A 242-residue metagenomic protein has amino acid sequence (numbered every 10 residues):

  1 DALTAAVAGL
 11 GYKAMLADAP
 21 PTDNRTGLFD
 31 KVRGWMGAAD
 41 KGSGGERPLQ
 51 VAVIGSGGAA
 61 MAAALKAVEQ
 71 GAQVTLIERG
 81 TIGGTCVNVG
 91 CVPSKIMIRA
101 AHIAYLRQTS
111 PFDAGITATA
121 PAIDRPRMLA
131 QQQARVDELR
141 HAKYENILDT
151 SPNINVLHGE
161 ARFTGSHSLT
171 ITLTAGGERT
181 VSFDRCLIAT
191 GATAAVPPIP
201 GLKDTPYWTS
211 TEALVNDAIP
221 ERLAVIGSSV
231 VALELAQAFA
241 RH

Functional and structural regions predicted by a protein language model:
D1-A52: Flexible metal-binding regulatory segments at protein termini and peripheral loops
A6, K66, A238: Rossmann-fold NAD(P)-dependent oxidoreductase module
W35, D40, R47-P48, G58 (+2 more regions): Glycine-rich flavin
I54-A59, R79-G80, I226-S229: Glycine-rich Rossmann-fold phosphate-binding loop(s) that bind the pyrophosphate of adenine dinucleotide cofactors
A62, V196-P198, L233-L235, F239: Glycine/Thr-rich phosphate-binding loops of Rossmann-like dinucleotide-binding domains
D217-H242: Rossmann-like NAD(P)H-binding beta-loop-alpha module
